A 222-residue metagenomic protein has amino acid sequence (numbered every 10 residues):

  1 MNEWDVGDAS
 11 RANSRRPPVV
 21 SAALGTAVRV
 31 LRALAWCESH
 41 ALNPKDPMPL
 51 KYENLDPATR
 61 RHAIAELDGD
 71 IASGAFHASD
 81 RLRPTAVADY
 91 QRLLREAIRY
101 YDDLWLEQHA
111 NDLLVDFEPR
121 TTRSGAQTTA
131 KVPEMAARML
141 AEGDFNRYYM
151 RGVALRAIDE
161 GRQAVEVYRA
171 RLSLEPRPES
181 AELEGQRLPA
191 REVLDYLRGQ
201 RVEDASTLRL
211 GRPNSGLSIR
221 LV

Functional and structural regions predicted by a protein language model:
R11, R15-R16, R29-R32: Basic polycationic patches enriched in arginine
A35, A41-L210, V222: Domain-core detector
R212-N214: Short, solvent-exposed loop/turn segments at the edges of secondary structure
L217-S218: Long, His/Glu/Asp-enriched segments that create or flank divalent metal/ion-associated functional microenvironments
